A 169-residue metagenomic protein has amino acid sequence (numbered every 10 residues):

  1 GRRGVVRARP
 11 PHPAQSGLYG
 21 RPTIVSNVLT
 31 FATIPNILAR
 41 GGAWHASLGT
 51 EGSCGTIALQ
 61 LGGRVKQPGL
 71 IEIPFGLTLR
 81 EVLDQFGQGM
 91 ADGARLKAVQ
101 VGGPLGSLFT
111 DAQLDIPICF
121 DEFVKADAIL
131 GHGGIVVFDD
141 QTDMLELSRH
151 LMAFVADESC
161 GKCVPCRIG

Functional and structural regions predicted by a protein language model:
G1, G49, D115-G169: Ferredoxin-type iron-sulfur electron-transfer modules in oxidoreductases and energy-metabolism complexes
G1, R7-P11, N36, D84 (+2 more regions): Short acidic, glycine/serine/threonine-rich loops at helix termini
G1-F75, G87: Hydrophobic alpha-helical positions that pack around
G1-R21, K97-G103, D121-E122, H132-G133 (+1 more regions): Phosphate/diphosphate-binding loops
A43-T56, A91-V101, K162-C166: Flexible, glycine/charged-enriched surface loops at secondary-structure junctions
G62-R64, I73-P74, Q85, V99-P104 (+2 more regions): Generic beta-strand/beta-sheet core signal
G76-A91: Short amphipathic, charge-patterned alpha-helical segments
M90-A126: Terminal amphipathic helices with adjacent charged low-complexity linkers/tails
